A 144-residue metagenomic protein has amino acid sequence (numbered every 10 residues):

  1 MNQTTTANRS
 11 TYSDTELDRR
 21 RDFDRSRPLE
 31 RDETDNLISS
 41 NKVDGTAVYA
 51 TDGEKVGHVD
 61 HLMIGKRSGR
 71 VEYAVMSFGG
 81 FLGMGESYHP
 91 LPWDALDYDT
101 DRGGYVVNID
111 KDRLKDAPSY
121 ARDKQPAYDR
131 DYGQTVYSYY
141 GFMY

Functional and structural regions predicted by a protein language model:
M1-Y144: Peripheral interaction segments used for macromolecular assembly
